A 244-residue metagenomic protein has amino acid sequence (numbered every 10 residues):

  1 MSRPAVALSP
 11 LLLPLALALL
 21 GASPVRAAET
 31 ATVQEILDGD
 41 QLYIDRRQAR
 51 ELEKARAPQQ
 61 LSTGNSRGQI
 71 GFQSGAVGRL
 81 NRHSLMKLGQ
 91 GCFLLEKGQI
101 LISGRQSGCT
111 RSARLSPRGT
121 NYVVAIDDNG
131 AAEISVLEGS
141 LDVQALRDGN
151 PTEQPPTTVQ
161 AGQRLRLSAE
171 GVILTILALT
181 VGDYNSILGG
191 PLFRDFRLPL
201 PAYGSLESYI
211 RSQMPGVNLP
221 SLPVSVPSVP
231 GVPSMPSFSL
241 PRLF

Functional and structural regions predicted by a protein language model:
M1-A7: Positively charged n-region of N-terminal signal peptides that target proteins for export
S9-L20: Bacterial N-terminal signal peptides
L19-A28: Bacterial Sec-dependent signal peptides at the C-terminal "C-region" and cleavage site
A27-P233, S237-F244: Flexible, surface-exposed loop/linker segments and immediately adjacent secondary-structure boundaries
